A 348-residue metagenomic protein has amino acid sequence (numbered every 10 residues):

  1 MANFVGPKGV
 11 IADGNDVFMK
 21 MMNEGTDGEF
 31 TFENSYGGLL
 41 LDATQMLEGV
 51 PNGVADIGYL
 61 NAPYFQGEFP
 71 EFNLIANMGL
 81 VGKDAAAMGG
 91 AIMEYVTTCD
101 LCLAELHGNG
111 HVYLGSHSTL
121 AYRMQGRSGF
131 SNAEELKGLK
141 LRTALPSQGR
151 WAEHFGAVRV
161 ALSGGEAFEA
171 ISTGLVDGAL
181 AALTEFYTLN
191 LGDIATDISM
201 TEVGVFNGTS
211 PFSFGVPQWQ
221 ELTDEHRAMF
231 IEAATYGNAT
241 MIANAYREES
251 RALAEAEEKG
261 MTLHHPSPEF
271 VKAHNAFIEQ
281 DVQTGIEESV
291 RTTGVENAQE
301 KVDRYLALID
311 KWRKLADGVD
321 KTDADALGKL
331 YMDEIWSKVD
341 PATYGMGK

Functional and structural regions predicted by a protein language model:
M1-G82, Y113-K348: N-terminal secretory/targeting leader peptides
G82-G108: Short, solvent-exposed loop/beta-turn-alpha elements that line the ligand-binding surface or hinge of extracytoplasmic
